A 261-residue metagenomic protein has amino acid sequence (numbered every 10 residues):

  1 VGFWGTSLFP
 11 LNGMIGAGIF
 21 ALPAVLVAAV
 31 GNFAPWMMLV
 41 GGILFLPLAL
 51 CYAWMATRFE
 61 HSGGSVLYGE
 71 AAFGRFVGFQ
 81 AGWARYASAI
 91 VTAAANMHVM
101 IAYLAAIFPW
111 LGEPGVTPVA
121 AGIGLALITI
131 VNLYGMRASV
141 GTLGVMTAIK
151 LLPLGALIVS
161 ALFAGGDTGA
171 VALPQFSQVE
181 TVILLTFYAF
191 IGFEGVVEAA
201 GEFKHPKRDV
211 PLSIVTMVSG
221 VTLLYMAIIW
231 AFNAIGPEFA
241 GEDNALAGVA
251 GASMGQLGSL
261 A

Functional and structural regions predicted by a protein language model:
V1-A24, A28-F33, F45-L46, L50-A53 (+2 more regions): Membrane-interface "cap" regions at the ends of multi-pass membrane proteins
G2-F20, G124, S160-A161, A172-F232 (+1 more regions): Hydrophobic, membrane-embedded alpha-helices of multi-pass small-molecule transporters
G2-G5, A34-M38, G78, E113-A121 (+4 more regions): Residue-level signature of transmembrane alpha-helical entry/exit and packing/kink sites in multi-pass membrane
P23, A28-A29, A102-L111, G165-P174 (+1 more regions): Membrane-interface helix termini and inter-helical loops of multi-pass transporters
V25-A29, M37, L46-L125, T129-L133 (+2 more regions): Hydrophobic transmembrane alpha-helices that form the core helical bundles of multi-pass secondary transporters
L39-L46, W83-Y86, I90-M100, G122 (+5 more regions): Hydrophobic alpha-helical transmembrane segments of multipass integral membrane proteins
L67-G69, G74, A105-W110, V215-A261: TM-loop-TM module centered on a large, flexible mid-protein loop between adjacent transmembrane helices in multi-pass
G115-A164, L173-F176, I214-S219: Membrane-interface loop-to-helix entry segments
